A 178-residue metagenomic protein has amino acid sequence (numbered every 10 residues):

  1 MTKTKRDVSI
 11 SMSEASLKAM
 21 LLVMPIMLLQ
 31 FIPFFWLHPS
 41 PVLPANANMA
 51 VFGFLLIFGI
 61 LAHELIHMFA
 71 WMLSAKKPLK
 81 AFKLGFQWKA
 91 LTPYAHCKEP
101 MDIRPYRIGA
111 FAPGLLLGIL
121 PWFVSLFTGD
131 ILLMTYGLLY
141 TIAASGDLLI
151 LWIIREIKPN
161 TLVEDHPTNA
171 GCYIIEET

Functional and structural regions predicted by a protein language model:
M1-H38, L84-E177: Metalloprotease/metallohydrolase-associated module, dominated by Zn2+-dependent proteases
P44-I60, Y106: Short pre-active-site segment immediately N-terminal to the catalytic Zn-binding motif
N46, A50, M68, P100 (+1 more regions): Residue-level detector of functional hotspots within protein domains
G59-M72, P113: Active-site recognition of the HExxH zinc-binding catalytic motif
H67-K80, I157: Catalytic Zn2+-binding segment of zinc metalloproteases
